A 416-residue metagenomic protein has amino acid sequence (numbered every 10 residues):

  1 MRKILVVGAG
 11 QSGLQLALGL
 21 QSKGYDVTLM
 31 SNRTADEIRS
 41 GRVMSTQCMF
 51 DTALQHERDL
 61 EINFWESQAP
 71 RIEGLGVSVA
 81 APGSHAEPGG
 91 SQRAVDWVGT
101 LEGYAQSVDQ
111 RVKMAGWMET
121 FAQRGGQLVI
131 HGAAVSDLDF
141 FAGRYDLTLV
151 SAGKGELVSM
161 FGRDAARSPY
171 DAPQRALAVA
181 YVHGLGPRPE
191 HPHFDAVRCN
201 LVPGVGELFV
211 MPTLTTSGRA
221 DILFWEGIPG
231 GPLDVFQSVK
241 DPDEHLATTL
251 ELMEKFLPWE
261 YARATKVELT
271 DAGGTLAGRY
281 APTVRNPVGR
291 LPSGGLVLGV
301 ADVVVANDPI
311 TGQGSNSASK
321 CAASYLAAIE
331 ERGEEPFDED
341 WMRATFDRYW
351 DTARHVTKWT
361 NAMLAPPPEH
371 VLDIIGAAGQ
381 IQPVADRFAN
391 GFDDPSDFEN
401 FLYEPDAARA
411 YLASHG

Functional and structural regions predicted by a protein language model:
M1-S12: Beta1/beta-strand and adjacent pyrophosphate-binding region of the FAD-binding site in flavoprotein oxidoreductases
V7-A9, L18-V43: Glycine-rich FAD pyrophosphate-binding loop
R33-H85: N-terminal FAD cofactor-binding segment of flavoenzymes
E66-G162: Conserved N-terminal helical subregion
F161-R198: Central beta-strand plus flanking loop segment that forms part of the substrate or channel wall within the catalytic
L201-T275: Conserved FAD/dinucleotide-binding core of flavoprotein oxidoreductases
G278-V356: Conserved mid-domain beta->alpha element of the FAD-binding
T311-G312, L326-G416: C-terminal helical "tail/cap" subdomain of flavin- and related membrane-associated enzymes
